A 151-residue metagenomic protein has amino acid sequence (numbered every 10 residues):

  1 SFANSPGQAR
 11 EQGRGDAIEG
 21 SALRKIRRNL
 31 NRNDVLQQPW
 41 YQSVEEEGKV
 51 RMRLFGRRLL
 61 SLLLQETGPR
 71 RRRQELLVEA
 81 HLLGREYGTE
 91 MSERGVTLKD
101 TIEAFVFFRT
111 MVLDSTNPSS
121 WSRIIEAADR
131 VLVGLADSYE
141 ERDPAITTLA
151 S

Functional and structural regions predicted by a protein language model:
S1-Y87, N117-S151: Core of compact, soluble alpha-helical bundle domains
L83-E86, E90, F108, L113: Long amphipathic N-terminal alpha/beta scaffold segment
V96-D114: Elongated alpha-helical scaffolds
